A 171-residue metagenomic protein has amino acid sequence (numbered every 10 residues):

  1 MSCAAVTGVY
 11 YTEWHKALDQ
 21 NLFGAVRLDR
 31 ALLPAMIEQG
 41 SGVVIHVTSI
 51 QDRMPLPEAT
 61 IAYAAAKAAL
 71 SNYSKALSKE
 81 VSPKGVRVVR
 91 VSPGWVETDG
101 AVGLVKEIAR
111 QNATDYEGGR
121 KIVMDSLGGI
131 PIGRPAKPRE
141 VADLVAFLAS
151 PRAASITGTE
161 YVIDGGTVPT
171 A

Functional and structural regions predicted by a protein language model:
A5-L18, S126: Substrate-binding pocket helix/loop in short-chain dehydrogenase/reductase
V9, L56-A64, A76: Active-site loop-to-helix junction immediately N-terminal to the catalytic Tyr of the SDR YXXXK motif in Rossmann-fold
D29, A66, S74: Active-site helix of classical SDR
P34, K79-E80, A154: Alpha-helical segment proximal to the catalytic Tyr-Lys
M54, R134, V145-A146, T157-A171: Short C-terminal tail/terminal secondary-structure segment of NAD(P)H-dependent dehydrogenase/reductase domains
S82, R87, I156-G158: Short, small/polar-rich loop/turn modules that mediate ligand/substrate recognition or access, typified
G118, G129-V141: A conserved structural motif in NAD(P)-dependent oxidoreductases
